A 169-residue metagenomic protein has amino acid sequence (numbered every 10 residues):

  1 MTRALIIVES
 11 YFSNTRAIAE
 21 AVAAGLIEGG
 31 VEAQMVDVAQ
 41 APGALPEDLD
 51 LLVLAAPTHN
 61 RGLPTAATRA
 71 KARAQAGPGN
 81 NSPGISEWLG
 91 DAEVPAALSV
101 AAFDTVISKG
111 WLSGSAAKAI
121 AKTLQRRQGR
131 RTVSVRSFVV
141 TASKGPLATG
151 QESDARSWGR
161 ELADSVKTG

Functional and structural regions predicted by a protein language model:
T2-G29: N-terminal beta1-alpha1 ligand-phosphate binding loop
A4, V31-Q34, V100, R131-T132: Hydrophobic anchor at the start of a short beta-strand that flanks the dinucleotide cofactor-binding loop
F12, R16, P78, G110 (+2 more regions): Short-chain dehydrogenase/reductase
F12, T105-W111, V140-A142: Short histidine/acidic/glycine/proline-rich micro-motifs that form metal- and phosphate-coordinating active-site loops
E20, A24, E28, K122 (+2 more regions): Short, well-ordered alpha-helices that flank and scaffold nucleotide-derived cofactor binding pockets
D37-Q128: Helix-loop-strand module that forms the ligand-binding subsite of alpha/beta enzymes
R130-G169: Glycine-rich phosphate/pyrophosphate-binding loop and the adjoining helix
